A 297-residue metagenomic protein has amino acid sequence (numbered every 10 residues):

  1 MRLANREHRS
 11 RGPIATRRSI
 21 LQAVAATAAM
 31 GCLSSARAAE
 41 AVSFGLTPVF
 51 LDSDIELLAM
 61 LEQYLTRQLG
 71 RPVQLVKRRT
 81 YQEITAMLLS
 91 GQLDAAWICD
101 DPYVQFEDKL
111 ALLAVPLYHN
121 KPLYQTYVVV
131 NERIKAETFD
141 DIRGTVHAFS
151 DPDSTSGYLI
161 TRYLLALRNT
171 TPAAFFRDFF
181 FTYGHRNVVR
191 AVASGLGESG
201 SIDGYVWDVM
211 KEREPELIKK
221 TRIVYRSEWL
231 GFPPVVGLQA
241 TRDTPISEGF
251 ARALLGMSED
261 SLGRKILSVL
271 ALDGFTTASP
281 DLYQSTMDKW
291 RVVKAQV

Functional and structural regions predicted by a protein language model:
M1-A15, A26-M30: N-terminal secretory signal peptides
A39-P102: Extracytoplasmic small-molecule ligand-binding "clamshell" domains of the periplasmic binding protein/Venus flytrap
V42-T47, N120-V128, P215-A251, S268-K289: Periplasmic-binding protein-like
F44-T66, Q125-V189, K265: Bilobed "Venus flytrap"/periplasmic-binding protein-like clamshell domains and structurally analogous long
P72, F149-L167, R252-Q296: Ligand-binding clefts/hinges and TM-proximal coupling segments of bilobed small-molecule sensing domains
P72-T80, A174-G184, R222-I223: Short beta-strand-to-loop elements that line the ligand-binding cleft of bilobed periplasmic-binding protein-like
Q82-A96, D140, H185-Y205: Short helices/loops that flank or line small-molecule/ion binding pockets
W97-K109, L167, A193, E198-I218: A ligand-binding cleft/hinge motif common to bilobed small-molecule-binding domains
